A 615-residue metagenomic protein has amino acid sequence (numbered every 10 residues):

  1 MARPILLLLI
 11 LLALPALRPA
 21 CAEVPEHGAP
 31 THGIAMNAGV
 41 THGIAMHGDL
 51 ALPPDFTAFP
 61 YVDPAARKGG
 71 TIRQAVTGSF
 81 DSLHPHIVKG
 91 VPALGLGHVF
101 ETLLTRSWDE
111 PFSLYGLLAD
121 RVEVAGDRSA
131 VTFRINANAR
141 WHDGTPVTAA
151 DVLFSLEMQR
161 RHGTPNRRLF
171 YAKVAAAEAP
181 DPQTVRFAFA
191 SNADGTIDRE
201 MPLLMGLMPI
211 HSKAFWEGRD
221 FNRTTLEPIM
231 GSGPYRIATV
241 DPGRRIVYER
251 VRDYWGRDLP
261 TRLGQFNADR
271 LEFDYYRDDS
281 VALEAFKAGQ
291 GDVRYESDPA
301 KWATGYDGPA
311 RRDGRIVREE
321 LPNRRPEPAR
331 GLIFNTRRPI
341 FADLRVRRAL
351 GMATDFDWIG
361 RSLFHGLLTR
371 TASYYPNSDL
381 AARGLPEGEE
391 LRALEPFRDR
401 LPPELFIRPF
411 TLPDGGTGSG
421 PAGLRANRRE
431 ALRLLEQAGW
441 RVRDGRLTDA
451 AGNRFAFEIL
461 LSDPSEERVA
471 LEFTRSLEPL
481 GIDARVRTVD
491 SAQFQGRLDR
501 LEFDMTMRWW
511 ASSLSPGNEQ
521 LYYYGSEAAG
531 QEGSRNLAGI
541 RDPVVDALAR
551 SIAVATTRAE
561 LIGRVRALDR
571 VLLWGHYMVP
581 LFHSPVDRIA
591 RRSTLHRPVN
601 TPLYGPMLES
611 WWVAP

Functional and structural regions predicted by a protein language model:
A38-D127, R134, E157, R161 (+1 more regions): N-terminal lobe/hinge region of extracytoplasmic solute-binding protein
L52, V62, R67, I87-G95 (+6 more regions): Aromatic- and charge-enriched surface segment that lines or borders ligand/interaction sites
A58, G78-L94, L118, T145 (+5 more regions): A structural "hinge/loop" feature
V76-G78, V91-L94, D241-I246, R250 (+5 more regions): Detector for C-terminal structural segments
S79, V99-F112, E157, L204-Q265 (+4 more regions): Gly/Pro-rich hinge or "lid" segments in bacterial periplasmic/extracellular proteins
R134, L169-W216, S232-D241, P386-R400: Surface-exposed binding/hinge segments that line and control ligand-binding clefts or catalytic entry sites
N136, R223, Y254-D307, R348 (+4 more regions): Ligand-site clamp/hinge motif
A176-A177, A238-E249, D274-R338, R345-A349 (+4 more regions): Extracellular/periplasmic solute-recognition and catalytic clefts
